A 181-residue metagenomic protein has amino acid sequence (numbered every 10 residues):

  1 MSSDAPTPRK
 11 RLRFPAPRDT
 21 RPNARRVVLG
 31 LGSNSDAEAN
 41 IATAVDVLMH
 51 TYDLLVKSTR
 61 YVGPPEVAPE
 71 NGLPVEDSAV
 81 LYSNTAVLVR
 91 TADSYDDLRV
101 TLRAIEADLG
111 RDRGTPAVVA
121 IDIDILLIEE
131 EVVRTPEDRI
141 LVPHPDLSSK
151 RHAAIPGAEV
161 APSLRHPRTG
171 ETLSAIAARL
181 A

Functional and structural regions predicted by a protein language model:
S2-D4, P8-D46: Extended accessory regions or peripheral subdomains of proteins
P6-P15, E66-S83, D96-A181: Flexible, gly/pro- and Lys/Arg-enriched active-site loops
P17-G30, V62-N71, D93-R99: Short N-terminal helix-initiation segments at or just after the protein's N-terminus
R26, L54, R151: A residue-level signal for beta-strand positions that form part of recognition/binding surfaces within mature
L31-S33, V87-D93, L127-E130: Short beta-strand-to-loop capping motifs
D36-A39, S94, T172: Secondary-structure junction/capping motif
T43-Y95: Short, surface-exposed acidic-centric catalytic microdomains
